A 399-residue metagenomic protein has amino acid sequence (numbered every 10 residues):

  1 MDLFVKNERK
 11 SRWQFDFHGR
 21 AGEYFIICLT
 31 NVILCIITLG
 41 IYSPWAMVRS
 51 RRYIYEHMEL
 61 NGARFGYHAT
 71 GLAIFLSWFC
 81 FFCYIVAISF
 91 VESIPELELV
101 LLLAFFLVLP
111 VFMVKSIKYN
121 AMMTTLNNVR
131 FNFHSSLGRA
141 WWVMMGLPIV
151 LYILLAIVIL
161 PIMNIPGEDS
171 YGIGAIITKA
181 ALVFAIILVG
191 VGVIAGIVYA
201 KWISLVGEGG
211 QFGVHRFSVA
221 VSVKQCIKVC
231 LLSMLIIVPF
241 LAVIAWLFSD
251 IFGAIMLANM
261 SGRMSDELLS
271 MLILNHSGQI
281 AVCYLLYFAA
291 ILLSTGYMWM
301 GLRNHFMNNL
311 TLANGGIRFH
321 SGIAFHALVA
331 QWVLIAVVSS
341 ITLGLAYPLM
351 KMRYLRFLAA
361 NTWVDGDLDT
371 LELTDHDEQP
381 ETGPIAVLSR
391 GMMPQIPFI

Functional and structural regions predicted by a protein language model:
D2-L160, V191-K201: Transmembrane-helix bundle segments that line or gate the permeation/cavity pathway in multi-pass membrane proteins
F25, L29, F75, L99-V100 (+6 more regions): Hydrophobic alpha-helical transmembrane segments
Y55-R64, H68, Y119-L137, S204-C226 (+2 more regions): Juxtamembrane inter-helical linkers in multi-pass membrane proteins
V86-F105, L155-V191, L241-T295, K351 (+2 more regions): Membrane-helix interface segments in multi-pass membrane proteins
L109-K115, L147-P148, I187, V191 (+4 more regions): Hydrophobic alpha-helical transmembrane segments of membrane proteins
A140, R216-I236, Q279, I323-L334 (+1 more regions): Membrane-water interface at loop-to-transmembrane-helix junctions
P161-S233: Loop-centered beta-sheet repeat module
S249-M260, M271, C283-I399: Intrinsically disordered cytosolic tails
